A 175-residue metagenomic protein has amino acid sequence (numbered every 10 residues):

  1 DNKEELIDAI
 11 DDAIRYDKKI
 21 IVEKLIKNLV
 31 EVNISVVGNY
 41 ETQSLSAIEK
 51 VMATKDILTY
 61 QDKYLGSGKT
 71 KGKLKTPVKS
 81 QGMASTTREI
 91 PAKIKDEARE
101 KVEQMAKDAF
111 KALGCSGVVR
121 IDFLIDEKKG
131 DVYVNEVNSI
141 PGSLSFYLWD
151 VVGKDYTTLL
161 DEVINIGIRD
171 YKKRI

Functional and structural regions predicted by a protein language model:
D1, E49-V51, R88-K93, W149-K154: Short, exposed beta-strand "edge-strand" segments with a Pro/Gly-rich flavor and a Y/T-containing core
K3, T54, D96-E103, G153-T157: Electropositive phosphate-/nucleotide-binding environments in soluble metabolic enzymes
K3-V78, E97, V132: Phosphate-binding site of ATP-dependent enzymes
I7-I20, Y64, T70-D126: A long amphipathic alpha-helix within ATP-dependent nucleotide-binding catalytic cores
K18-K19, E31, C115, I168 (+1 more regions): Generic structural signal for secondary-structure transition and capping sites
K24-I26, I34-V36, T87, F110-G142 (+1 more regions): Conserved metal-phosphate-binding beta-hairpin within the catalytic cores of diverse ATP-dependent phosphoryl-transfer
K93, E97, I125-I175: C-terminal active-site "lid" helix and adjoining low-complexity regulatory extension at the edge of ATP-using catalytic
